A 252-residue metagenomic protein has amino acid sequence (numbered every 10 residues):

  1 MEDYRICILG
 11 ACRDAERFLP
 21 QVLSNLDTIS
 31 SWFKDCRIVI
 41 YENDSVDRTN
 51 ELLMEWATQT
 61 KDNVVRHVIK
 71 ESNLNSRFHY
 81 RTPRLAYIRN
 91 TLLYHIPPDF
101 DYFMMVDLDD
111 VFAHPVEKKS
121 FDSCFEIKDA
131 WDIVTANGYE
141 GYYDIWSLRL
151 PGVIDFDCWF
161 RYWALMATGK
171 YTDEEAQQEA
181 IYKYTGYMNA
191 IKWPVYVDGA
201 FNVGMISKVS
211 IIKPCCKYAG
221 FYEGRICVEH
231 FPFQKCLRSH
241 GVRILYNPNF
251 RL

Functional and structural regions predicted by a protein language model:
Y4-G10, L26, C36-I40: Hydrophobic targeting segments
A15-S30: Short, well-formed alpha-helical segments that are part of the catalytic scaffolds of diverse glycosyltransferases
E16, Y41-L53, S72-L74, L108-D110: A conserved acidic beta->alpha catalytic loop
W56-F100: Active-site-proximal specificity loops/subdomain of glycosyltransferases
D99-A113: Short beta-strand-to-loop acidic/aromatic patch adjacent to the donor-nucleotide binding site
F100-D101, D129-I133, G241-V242: Short, high-confidence coil segments that cap the C-terminus of an alpha-helix and link into the following beta-strand
V111-V209, K213-A219: Conserved catalytic core of nucleotide-sugar-dependent glycosyltransferases
P194-Y196, V203-M205, V209-K213, G220-R225 (+1 more regions): Catalytic donor-sugar/metal-binding loop of nucleotide-sugar-dependent glycosyltransferases
